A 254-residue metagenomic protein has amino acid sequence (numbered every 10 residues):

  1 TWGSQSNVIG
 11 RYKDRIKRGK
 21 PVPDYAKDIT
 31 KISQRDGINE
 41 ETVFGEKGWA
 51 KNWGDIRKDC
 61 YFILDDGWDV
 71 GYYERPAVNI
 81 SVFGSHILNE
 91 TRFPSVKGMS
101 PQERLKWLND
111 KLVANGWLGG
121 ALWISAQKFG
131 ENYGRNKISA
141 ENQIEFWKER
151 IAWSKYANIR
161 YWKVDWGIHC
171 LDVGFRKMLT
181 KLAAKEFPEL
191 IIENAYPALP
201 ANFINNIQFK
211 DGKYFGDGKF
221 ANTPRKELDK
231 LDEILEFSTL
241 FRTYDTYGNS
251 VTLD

Functional and structural regions predicted by a protein language model:
T1, I16-D69, W153-I159: Catalytic domains of carbohydrate-active enzymes, especially glycoside hydrolases
G3-P21, A26-G37, N132-W147: Active-site mouth loops of central-metabolism enzymes
R11-K31, K47-A50, P76-N79, R92-Q102 (+1 more regions): Intrinsically disordered, low-complexity coil segments
W53, K58-D254: Aromatic- and carboxylate-enriched substrate-binding clefts and catalytic-loop regions of carbohydrate-active enzymes
